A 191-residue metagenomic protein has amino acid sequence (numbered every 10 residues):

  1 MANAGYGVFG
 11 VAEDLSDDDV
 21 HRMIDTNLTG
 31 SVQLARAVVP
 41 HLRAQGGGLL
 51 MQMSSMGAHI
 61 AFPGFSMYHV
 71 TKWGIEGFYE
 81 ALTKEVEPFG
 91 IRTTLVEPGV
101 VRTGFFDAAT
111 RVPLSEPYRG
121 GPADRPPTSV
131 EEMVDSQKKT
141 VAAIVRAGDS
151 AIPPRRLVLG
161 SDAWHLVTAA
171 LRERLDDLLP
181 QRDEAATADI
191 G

Functional and structural regions predicted by a protein language model:
V11-A12, D19-H21: Substrate-binding pocket helix/loop in short-chain dehydrogenase/reductase
E13, I60-S66: Active-site loop immediately N-terminal to the catalytic Tyr-X3-Lys motif of short-chain dehydrogenase/reductase
A35, T71: Active-site helix of classical SDR
A37-G46: A short helix-coil junction within the Rossmann-fold of NAD(P)-dependent oxidoreductases
S55: Residue(s) in the substrate-gating loop at a strand-loop-helix junction that position the organic substrate next
I60, A81-I91: Active-site-adjacent segment of SDR/Rossmann-fold oxidoreductases
P88-P154: SDR active-site lid
